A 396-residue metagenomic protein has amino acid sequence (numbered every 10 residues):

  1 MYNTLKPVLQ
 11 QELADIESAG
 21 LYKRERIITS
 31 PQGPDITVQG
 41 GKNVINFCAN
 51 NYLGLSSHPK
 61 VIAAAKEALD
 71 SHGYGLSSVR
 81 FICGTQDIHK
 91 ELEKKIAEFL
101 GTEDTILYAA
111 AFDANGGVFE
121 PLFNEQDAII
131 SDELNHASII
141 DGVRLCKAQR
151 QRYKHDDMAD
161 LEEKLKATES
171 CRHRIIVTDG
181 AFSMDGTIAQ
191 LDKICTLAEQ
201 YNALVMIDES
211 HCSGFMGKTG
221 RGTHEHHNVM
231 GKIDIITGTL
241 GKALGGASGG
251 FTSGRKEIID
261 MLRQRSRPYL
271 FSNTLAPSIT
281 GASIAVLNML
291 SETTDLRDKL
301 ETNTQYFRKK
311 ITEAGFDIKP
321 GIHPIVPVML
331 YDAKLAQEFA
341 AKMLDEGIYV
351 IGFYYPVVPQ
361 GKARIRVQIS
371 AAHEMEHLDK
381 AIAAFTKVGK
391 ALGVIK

Functional and structural regions predicted by a protein language model:
Q10-Q11, D15-H72, A203: N-terminal "arm"/small-domain region of PLP-dependent enzymes with the aminotransferase-like
N51, Q151, H155-I207: Active-site phosphate-binding strand-loop segment of PLP-dependent enzymes
P59, A63-E67, S71, K94 (+2 more regions): PLP-dependent enzyme catalytic core of the Aspartate aminotransferase-like
A63-A111: Conserved N-terminal alpha-helix of the aminotransferase class I/II PLP-enzyme fold
G101, E125, L145-K147, Y201 (+1 more regions): Short, structured coil segments at secondary-structure junctions
V118-A137: Conserved PLP-anchoring active-site segment centered on the Schiff-base-forming lysine
Y201-L204, H211, M216-I322, L335: Active-site C-terminal subdomain of aminotransferase-like
D298-F307, T312-G347, V357, K362 (+1 more regions): Conserved PLP-binding catalytic core of the aspartate aminotransferase-like
